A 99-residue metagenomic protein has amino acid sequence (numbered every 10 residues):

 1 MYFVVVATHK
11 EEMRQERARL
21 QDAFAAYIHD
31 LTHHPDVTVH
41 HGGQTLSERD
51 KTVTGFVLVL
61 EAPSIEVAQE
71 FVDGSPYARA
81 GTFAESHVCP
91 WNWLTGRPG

Functional and structural regions predicted by a protein language model:
M1-G99: Conserved, structured core segments of small domains
